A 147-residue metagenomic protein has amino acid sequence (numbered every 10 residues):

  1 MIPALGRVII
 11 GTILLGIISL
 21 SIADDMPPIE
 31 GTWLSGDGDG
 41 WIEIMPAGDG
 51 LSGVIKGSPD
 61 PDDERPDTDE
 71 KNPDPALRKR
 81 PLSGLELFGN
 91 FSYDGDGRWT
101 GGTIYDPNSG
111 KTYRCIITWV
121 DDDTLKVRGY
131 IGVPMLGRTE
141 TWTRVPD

Functional and structural regions predicted by a protein language model:
M1-I10: Bacterial N-terminal signal peptides that target proteins for export
S21-T32: N-terminal helix-cap/turn-to-beta initiation motif at the start of protein domains
I29-E30, G36-D106, G110-R114: Central antiparallel beta-sheet cores of small beta-barrel/beta-sandwich binding domains
A47, V120-D121: Structural motif
G95, D121-D123: Residue-level recognition of beta-strand termini and adjacent short loop/turns
P107, T118, I131-P134: Short polar/acidic secondary-structure junctions
T124, I131-D147: Edge beta-strand at a domain terminus
